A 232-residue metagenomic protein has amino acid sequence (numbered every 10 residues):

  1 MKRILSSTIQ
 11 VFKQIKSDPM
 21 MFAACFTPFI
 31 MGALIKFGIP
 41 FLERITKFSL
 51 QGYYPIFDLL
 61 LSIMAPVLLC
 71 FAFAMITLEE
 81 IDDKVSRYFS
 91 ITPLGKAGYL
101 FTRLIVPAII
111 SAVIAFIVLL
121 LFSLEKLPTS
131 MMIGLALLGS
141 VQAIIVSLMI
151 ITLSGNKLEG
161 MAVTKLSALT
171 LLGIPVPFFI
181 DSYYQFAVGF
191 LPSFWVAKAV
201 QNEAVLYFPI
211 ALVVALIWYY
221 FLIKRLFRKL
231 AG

Functional and structural regions predicted by a protein language model:
M1-M21: N-terminal Sec/SRP start-transfer signal
K2-S6, F179-P209: Short hydrophobic, aromatic-rich alpha-helical segments embedded in or entering the lipid bilayer of multi-pass
I15-L42, F57-A72, T164-V176, I210-Y220: Hydrophobic alpha-helical transmembrane segments of multi-pass membrane transport/permease proteins
P40-G52, S123-L124, Q185-A199: Membrane-interface helix termini and inter-helical loops of multi-pass transporters
Y53-I91, K96-I105, A112-F116: Hydrophobic alpha-helical transmembrane segments of multi-pass membrane transport proteins
L119-M132, S182: Short helix-loop junctions at transmembrane helix boundaries
L135-L172: A structural motif at transmembrane helix-loop-helix junctions in multipass membrane proteins
M149, V213-G232: Junction motif at the cytosolic side of a transmembrane helix
